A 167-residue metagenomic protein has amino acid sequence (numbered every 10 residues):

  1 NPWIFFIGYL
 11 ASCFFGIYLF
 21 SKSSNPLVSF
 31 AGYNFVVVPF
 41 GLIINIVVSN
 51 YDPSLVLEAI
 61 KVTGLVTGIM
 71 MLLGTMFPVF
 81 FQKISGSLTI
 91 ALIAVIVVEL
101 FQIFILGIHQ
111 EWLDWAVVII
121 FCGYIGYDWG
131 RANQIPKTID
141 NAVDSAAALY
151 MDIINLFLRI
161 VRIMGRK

Functional and structural regions predicted by a protein language model:
N1-K167: A hydrophobic alpha-helical transmembrane-helix feature that marks the membrane cores and membrane-interface segments
